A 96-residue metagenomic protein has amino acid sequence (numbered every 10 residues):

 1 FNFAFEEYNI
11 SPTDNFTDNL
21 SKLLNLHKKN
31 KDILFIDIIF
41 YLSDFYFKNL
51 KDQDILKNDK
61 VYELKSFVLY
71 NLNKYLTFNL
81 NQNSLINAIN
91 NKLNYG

Functional and structural regions predicted by a protein language model:
F1-Y41, F45-G96: Charged, glycine-rich active-site and insertion segments that engage polyanionic ligands
